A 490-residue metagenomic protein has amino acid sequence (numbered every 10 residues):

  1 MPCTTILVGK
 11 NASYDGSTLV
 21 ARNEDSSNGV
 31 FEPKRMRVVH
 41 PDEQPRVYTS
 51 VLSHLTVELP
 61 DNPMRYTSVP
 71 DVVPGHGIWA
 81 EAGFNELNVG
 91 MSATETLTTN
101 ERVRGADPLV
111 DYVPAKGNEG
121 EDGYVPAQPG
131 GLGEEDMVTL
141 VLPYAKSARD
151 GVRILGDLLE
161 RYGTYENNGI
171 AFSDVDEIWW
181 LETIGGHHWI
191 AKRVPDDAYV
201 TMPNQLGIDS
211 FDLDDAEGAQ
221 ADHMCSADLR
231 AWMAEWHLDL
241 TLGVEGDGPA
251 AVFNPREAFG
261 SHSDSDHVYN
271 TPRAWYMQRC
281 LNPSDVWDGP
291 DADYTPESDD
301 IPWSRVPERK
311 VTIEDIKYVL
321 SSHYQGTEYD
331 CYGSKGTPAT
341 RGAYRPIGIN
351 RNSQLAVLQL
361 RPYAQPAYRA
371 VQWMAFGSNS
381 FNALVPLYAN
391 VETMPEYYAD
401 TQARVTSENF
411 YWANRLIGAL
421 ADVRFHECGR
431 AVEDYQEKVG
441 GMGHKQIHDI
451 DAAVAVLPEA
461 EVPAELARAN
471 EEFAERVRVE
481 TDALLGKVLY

Functional and structural regions predicted by a protein language model:
P2-E134, I154-D293: A contiguous strand-loop segment
P60-Y66, V152, S334-G342: Short Pro/Gly-enriched beta-strand edge/turn motifs at strand-loop
V138-Y144: Short, well-ordered beta-strand elements within core beta-sheets of diverse protein domains
Y144-D150: Short, charged, surface-exposed loops that flank catalytic or proteolytic processing sites
G151-E160, I316-L320: Short, well-structured alpha-helical segments that form the helix of a local strand-helix-strand
A231-Y363: Glycine-rich, aromatic-lined ligand/substrate-binding cores of catalytic and carbohydrate-binding domains
Y324-Q325, Y329-V454: Substrate-recognition/cap regions that form aromatic- and gly/pro-loop-enriched pockets for small-molecule ligands
V432-Y490: Histidine-centered catalytic/metal-binding microenvironments
